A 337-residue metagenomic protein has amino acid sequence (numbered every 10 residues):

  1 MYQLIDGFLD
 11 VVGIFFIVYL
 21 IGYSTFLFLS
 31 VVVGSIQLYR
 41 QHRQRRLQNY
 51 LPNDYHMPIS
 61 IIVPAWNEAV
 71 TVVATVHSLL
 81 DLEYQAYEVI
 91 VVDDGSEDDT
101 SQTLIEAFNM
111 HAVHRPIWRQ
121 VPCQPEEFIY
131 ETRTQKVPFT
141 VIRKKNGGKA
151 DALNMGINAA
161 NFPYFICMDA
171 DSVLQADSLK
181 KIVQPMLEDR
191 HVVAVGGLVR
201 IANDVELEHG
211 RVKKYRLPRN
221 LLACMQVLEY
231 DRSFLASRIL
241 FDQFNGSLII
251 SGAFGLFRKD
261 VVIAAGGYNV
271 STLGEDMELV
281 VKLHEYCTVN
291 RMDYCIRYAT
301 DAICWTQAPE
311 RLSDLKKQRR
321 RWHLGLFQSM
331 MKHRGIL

Functional and structural regions predicted by a protein language model:
M1-G13, I17, I239, F244-G246 (+1 more regions): Basic/Trp-rich segment in TM-proximal cytosolic loops or flexible interdomain/linker regions
M1-Y55, R238: N-terminal membrane-anchoring/stem segments of glycan-assembly enzymes
S30-A86, Q102-I105: N-terminal signal-anchor transmembrane helix
M57-S60, E88, I263, E278: Cell-envelope/extracellular polymer assembly enzymes that use nucleotide-activated donors
H77-I142: Acidic donor-binding segment of Leloir-type glycosyltransferases
V113-T140, K145-N154, N158, F162 (+3 more regions): Long helical/loop segments within the catalytic core of UDP-sugar-dependent glycosyltransferases, especially the large
F165: Short aromatic/hydrophobic "clamp" motif used to bind/position activated sugar donors
V261-G266, T272-Y298: A short, conserved alpha-helix in the catalytic core of glycosyltransferases
